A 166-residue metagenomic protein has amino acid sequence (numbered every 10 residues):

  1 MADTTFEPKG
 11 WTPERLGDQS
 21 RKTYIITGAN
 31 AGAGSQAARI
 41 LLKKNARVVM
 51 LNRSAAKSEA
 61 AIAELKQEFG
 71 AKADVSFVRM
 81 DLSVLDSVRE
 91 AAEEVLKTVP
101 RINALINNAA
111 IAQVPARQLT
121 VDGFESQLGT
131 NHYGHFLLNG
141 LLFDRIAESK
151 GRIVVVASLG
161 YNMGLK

Functional and structural regions predicted by a protein language model:
A2-K166: Rossmann-fold NAD(P)H-dependent dehydrogenase/reductase core
